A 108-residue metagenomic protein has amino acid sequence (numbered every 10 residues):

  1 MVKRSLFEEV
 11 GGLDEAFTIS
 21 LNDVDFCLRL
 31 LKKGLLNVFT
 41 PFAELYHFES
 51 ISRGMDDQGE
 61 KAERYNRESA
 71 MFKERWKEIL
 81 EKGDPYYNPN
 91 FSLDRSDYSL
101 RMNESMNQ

Functional and structural regions predicted by a protein language model:
M1, N37, G54-Q108: C-terminal, non-catalytic tails of nucleotide-sugar-dependent glycosyltransferases
M1-G11, A16-Y46: A short, conserved alpha-helix in the catalytic core of glycosyltransferases
F48-I51: Conserved active-site-proximal loop/helix segments of enzymes involved in bacterial cell-wall and related
